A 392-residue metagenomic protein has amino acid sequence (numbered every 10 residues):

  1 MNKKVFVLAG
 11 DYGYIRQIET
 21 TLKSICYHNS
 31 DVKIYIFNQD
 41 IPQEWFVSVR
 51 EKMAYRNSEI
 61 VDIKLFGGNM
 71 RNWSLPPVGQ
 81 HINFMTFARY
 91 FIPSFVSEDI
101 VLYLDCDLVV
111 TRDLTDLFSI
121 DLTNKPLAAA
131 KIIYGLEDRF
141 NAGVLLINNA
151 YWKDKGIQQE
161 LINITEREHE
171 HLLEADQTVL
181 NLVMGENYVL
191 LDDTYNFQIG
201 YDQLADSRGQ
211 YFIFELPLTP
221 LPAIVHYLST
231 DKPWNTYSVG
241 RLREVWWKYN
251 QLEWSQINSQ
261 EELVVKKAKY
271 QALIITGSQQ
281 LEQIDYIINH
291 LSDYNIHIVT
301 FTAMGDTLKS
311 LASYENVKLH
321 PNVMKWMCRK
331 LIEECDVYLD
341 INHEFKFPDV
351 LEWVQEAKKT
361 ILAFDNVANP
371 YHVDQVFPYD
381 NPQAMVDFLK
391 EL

Functional and structural regions predicted by a protein language model:
M1-K4, L8-T20, N149-K269: A glycosyltransferase accessory/donor-loop signature
I36, K266-S310: Conserved catalytic-core segment of nucleotide-activated headgroup transferases in glycan assembly
E51-S94: Active-site-proximal specificity loops/subdomain of glycosyltransferases
V101: Short aromatic/hydrophobic "clamp" motif used to bind/position activated sugar donors
L108-E137: Conserved donor-nucleotide/metal-binding helix-loop-beta segment in metal-dependent transferases, i.e., the alpha-helix
F301-T302, V317-L331, F347: Conserved active-site histidine-acidic residue motif and adjacent donor-binding/catalytic loop of glycosyltransferases
E333-K346: Acidic donor-binding loop of glycosyltransferase active sites
T360-F364: Short hydrophobic beta-strand element within catalytic cores of glycosyltransferases and related nucleotide-activated
